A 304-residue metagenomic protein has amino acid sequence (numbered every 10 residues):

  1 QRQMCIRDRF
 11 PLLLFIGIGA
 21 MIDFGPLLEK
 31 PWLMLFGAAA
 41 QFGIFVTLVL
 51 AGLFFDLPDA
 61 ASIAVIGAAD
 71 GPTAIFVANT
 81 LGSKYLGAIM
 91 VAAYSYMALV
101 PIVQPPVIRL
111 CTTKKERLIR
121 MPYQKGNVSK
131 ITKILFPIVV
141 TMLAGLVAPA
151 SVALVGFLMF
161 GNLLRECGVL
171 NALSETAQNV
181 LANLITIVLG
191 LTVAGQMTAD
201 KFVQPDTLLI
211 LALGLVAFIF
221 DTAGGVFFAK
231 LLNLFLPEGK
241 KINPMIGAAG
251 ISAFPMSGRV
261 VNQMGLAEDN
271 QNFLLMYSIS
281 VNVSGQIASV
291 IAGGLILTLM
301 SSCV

Functional and structural regions predicted by a protein language model:
R2-I6: Short, small-residue-biased leader/transition segments that mark boundaries at the very start of proteins
I16-E29, Q104-R109, L163-E175, G225-L234: C-terminal ends of transmembrane helices
I18-M21, F36-F42, V46, L57-Y85 (+2 more regions): Alpha-helical membrane segments and immediately flanking helix-loop junctions that form or couple to the substrate/ion
F24-F45, A199-V226, S278-N282: Entry/N-cap segments of selected transmembrane alpha helices and their immediately preceding amphipathic helices
V49-L57, I89-R117, F227-E238, V281-V304: Juxtamembrane and boundary regions of transmembrane helices in multi-pass small-molecule transporters and channels
K84-I102, L213-D221, I246: Alpha-helical transmembrane segments
S95-V169: Membrane-embedded hairpin module used as a gating/binding unit in multi-pass transport and secretion proteins
T141-A229: Transmembrane helical segments that form the transport core of multi-pass membrane transport proteins
